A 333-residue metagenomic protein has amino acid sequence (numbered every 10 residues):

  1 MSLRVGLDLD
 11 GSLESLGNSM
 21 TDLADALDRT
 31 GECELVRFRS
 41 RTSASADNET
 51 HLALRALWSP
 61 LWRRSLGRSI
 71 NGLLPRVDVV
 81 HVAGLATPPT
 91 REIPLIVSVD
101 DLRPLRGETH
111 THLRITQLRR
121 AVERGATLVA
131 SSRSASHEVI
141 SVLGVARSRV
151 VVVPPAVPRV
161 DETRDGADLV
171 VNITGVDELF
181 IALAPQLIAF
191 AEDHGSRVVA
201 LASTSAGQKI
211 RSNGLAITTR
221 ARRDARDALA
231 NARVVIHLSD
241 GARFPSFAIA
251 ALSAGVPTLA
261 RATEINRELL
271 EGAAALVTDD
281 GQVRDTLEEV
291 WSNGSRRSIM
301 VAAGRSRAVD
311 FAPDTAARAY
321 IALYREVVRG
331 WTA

Functional and structural regions predicted by a protein language model:
M1-A333: Carbohydrate transferase catalytic cores enriched for Leloir-type hexosyltransferases
